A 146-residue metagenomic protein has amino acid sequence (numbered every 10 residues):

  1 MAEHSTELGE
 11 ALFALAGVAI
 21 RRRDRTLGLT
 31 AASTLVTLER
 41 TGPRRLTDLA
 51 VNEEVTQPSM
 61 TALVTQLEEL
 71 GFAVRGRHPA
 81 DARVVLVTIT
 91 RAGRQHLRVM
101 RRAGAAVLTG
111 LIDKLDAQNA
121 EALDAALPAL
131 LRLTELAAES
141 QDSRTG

Functional and structural regions predicted by a protein language model:
M1-A32, G146: N-terminal leader segment of winged-helix/HTH proteins
M1-L8, E121-G146: C-terminal regulatory/oligomerization modules of transcriptional regulators
G9-L12, L35, E39, T90 (+2 more regions): Generic structural concept
L12-A19, E53, H96, M100-L115 (+2 more regions): Alpha-helical linker/hinge and terminal dimerization helices associated with HTH transcriptional regulators
V18-S59, L70-F72, L86: N-terminal helix-turn-helix DNA-binding core of bacterial DNA-binding proteins
L46, V64-T65: Short, hydrophobic-biased segments on the C-terminal half of alpha helices that form "recognition helices"
T65-A125: Charged, amphipathic alpha-helical coiled-coil/dimerization segments
